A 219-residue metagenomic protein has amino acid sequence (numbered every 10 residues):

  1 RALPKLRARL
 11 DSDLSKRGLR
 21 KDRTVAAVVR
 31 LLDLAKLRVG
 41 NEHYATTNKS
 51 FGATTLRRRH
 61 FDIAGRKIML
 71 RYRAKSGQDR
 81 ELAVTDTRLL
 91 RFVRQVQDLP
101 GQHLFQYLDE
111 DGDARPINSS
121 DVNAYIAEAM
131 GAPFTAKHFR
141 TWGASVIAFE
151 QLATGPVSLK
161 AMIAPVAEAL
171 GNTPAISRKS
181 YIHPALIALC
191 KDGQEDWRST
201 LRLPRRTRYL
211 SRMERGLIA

Functional and structural regions predicted by a protein language model:
A2, L6-T24, V28-F51, T55-A219: Extended accessory and catalytic-adjacent subdomains in large enzymes
